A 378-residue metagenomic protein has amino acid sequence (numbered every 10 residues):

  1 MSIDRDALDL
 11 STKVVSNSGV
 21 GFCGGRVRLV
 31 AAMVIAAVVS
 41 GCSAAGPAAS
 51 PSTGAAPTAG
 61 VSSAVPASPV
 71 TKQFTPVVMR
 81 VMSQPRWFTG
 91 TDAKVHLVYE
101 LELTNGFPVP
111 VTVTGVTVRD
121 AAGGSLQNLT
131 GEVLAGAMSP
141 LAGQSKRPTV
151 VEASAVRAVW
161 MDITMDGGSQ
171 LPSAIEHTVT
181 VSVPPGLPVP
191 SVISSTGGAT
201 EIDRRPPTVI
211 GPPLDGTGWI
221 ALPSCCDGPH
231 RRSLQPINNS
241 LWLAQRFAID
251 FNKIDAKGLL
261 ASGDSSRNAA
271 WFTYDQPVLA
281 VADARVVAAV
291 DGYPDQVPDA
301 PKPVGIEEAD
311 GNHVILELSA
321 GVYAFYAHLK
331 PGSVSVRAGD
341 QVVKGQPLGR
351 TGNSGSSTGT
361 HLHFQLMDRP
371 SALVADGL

Functional and structural regions predicted by a protein language model:
V39-G41: C-terminal motif of bacterial Sec signal peptides marking the signal peptidase cleavage site
S43-G46: Bacterial signal peptide processing site
L103-F107: Asparagine-centered strand-capping/turn motif at beta-strand->loop junctions
N128-S169: Intrinsically disordered, low-complexity Pro/Gly/Ser/Thr-rich segments with frequent PxxP/GP/PP motifs and embedded
T164-T208: Terminal connector regions
D203-P223, H230-R232, N239, D250 (+5 more regions): Acidic, glycine-rich catalytic/binding loops that coordinate metals and/or anionic ligands
T273, D283-K330: Zn2+-dependent peptidoglycan hydrolase active-site motif and core
L279, L318, V322-G345: Short histidine-centered loop motifs in beta-beta connectors
